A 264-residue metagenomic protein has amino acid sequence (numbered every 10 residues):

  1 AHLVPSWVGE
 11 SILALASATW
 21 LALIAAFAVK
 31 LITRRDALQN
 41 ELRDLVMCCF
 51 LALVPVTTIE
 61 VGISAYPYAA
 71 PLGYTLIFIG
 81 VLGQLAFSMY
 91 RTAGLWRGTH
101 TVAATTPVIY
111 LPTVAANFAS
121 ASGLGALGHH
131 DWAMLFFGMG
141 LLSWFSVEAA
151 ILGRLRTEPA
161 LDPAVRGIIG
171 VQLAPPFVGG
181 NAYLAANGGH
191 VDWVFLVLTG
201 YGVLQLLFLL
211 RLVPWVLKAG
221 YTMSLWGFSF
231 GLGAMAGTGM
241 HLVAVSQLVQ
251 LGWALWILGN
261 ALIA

Functional and structural regions predicted by a protein language model:
A1-H2, T57-A65, F118-H130, P176-G189 (+1 more regions): Hydrophobic alpha-helical transmembrane segments in multi-pass integral membrane proteins
H2-V8, T157-A160, I168-W193, V213-P214: Membrane-helix boundary elements
L3-L72: Membrane helical hairpin/interfacial module
L3-S11, N40-M47, Y68-Y74, A103-T106 (+5 more regions): Juxtamembrane loop-transmembrane helix junctions in multi-pass integral membrane proteins, especially the extracellular
S11-A25, P71-L85, D131-S146, D192-V203 (+1 more regions): Structural signature of hydrophobic alpha-helical transmembrane segments
L38-C48, A93-V114, A133-F136, L152-F177 (+1 more regions): Cytoplasm-facing juxtamembrane segments at the starts of transmembrane helices in multi-pass membrane proteins
L38-M47, I59-T113, N117-G138: Membrane-interface helix-loop-helix junctions at boundaries between adjacent transmembrane segments
F87-R91, S122, S146-L155, V178-A185 (+1 more regions): Alpha-helical transmembrane segments in multipass membrane proteins, preferentially the mid-helix core
